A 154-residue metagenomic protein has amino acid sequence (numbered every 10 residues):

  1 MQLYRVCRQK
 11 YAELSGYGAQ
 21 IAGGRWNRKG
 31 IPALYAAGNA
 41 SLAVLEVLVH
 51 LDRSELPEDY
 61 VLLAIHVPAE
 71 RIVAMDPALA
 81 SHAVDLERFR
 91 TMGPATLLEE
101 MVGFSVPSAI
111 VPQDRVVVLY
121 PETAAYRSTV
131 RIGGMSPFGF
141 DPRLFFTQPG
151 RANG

Functional and structural regions predicted by a protein language model:
M1-D59: Long, hydrophobic N-terminal alpha-helical segment
Q2-S15, R28, L56-G154: Active-site and NAD+-binding cores of ADP-ribose-processing enzymes
